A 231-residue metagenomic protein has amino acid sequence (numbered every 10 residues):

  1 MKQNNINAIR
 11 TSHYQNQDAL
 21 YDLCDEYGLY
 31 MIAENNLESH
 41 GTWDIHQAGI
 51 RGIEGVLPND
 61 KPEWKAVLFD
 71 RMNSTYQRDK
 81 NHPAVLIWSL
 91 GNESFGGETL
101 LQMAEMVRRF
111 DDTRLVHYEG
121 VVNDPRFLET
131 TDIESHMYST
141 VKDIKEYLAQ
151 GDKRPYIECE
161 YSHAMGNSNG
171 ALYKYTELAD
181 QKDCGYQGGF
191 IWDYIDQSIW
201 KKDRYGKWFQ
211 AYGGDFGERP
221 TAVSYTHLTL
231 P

Functional and structural regions predicted by a protein language model:
M1-L228: Extended substrate-binding grooves/exosites of carbohydrate-active enzymes
